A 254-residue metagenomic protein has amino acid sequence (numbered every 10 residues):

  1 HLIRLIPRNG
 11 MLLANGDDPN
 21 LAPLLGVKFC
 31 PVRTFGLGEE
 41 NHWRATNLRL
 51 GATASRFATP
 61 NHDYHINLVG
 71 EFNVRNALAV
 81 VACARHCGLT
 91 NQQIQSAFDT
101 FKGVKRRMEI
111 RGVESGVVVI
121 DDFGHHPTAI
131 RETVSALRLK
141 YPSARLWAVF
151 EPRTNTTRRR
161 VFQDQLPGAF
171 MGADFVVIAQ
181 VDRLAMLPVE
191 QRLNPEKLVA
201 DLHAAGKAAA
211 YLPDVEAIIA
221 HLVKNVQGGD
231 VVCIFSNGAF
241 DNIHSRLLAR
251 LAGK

Functional and structural regions predicted by a protein language model:
H1-V119, E196-L202: Acidic, Mg2+-coordinating active-site environments of NTP-dependent enzymes
M11, F175, V231: Short glycine-centered segments of the SAM/dcSAM-binding site in methyltransferase folds
A14, T34, A148-F150, I178 (+1 more regions): Structural beta-sheet core signal
V104, T128, A136-A205, A239: Active-site beta-alpha connecting loops in nucleotide-dependent enzymes
R106, F123-E132: Glycine-rich phosphate/pyrophosphate-binding beta-alpha loops
A209-D214: Short acidic-hydrophobic, aromatic-tinged amphipathic segments that line or gate anion-handling sites
I219-N225: Short amphipathic alpha-helix with an adjacent loop that forms part of the alpha/beta core around
F235-K254: Glycine/aspartate-rich loop-and-adjacent alpha/beta segment that forms the canonical ThDP
